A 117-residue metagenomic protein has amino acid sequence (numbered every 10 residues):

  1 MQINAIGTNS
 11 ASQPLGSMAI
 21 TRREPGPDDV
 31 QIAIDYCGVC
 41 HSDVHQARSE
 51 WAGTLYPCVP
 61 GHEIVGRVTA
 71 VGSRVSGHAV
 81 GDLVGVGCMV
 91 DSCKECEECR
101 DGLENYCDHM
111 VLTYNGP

Functional and structural regions predicted by a protein language model:
M1-I6: Short structural boundary motif marking the start of a folded domain
S10, T21-R22, L55-G61, T113-P117: Short Gly/Pro-enriched turn/cap motifs at secondary-structure boundaries
S12-S17, H41-S42: Short N-terminal binding/cap micro-motifs at the start of the first secondary-structure element
R23-C37, E50-E97: Glycine-rich beta-strand-centered segment in the early N-terminal region that forms part of a ligand/cofactor-binding
S42-R48: Cytochrome P450 core scaffold surrounding the K-helix E-X-X-R motif and the conserved "meander" helix-loop region
V44, G77, Y106-M110: Short, solvent-exposed secondary-structure boundary/capping segments
S92-P117: NAD(P)H dinucleotide-binding glycine-rich loop of Rossmann-like/cofactor-binding domains, especially the beta1-alpha1
